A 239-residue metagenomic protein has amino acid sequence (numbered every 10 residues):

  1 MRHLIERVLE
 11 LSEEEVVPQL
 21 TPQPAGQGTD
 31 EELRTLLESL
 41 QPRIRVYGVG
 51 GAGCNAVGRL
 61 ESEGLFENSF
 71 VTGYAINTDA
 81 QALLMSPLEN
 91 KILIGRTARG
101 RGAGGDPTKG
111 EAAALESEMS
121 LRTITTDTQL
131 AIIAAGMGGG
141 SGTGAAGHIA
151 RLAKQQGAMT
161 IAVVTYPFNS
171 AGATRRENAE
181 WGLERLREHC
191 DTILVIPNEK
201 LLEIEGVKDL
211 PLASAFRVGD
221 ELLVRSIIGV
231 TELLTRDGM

Functional and structural regions predicted by a protein language model:
M1-M239: Tubulin/FtsZ superfamily GTPase core signature
